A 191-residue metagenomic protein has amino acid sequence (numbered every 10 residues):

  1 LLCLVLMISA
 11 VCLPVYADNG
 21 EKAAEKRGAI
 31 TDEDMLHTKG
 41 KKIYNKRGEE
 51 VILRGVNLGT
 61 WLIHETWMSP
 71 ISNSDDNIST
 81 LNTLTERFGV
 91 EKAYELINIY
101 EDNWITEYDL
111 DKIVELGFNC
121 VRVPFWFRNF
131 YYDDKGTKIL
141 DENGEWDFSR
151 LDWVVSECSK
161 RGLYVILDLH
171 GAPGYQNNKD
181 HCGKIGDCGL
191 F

Functional and structural regions predicted by a protein language model:
L1-L2, L58: Conserved long hydrophobic alpha-helices within structured protein cores
L2-A10: Bacterial N-terminal signal peptides
A10-A23: Sec-dependent signal peptide cleavage junction
G20-L36: N-terminal low-complexity, Pro/Thr/Ser-rich intrinsically disordered segments that act as propeptides or flexible
E33, T38-L53, L58-F191: Active-site mouth of glycoside hydrolases
